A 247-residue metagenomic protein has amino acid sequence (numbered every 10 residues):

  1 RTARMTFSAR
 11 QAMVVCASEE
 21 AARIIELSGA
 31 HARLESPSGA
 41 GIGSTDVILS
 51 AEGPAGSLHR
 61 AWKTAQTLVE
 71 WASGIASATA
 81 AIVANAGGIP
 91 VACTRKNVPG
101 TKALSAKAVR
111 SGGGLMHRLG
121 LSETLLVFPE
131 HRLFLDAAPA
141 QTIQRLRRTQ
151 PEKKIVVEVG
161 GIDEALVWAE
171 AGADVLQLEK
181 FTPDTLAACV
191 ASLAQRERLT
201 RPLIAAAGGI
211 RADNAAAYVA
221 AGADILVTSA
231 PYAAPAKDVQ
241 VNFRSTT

Functional and structural regions predicted by a protein language model:
R1-G160, E164-A171, V175, D184-S192 (+4 more regions): Acidic/glycine-rich phosphate/pyrophosphate-binding loops and surrounding catalytic core that coordinate Mg2+
K180, G208, S229-A230: Short secondary-structure boundary segments
Q195-L203, T246-T247: Short acidic, glycine/proline-enriched helix-loop-strand junctions
R198, V219-A220: A structural signal for short secondary-structure junctions
A212: Cys/His-rich Zn2+-binding cysteine-cluster or related metal-binding knuckle/ribbon modules and their
A230, N242, T246: Active-site-adjacent C-terminal substructures of enzyme catalytic domains
